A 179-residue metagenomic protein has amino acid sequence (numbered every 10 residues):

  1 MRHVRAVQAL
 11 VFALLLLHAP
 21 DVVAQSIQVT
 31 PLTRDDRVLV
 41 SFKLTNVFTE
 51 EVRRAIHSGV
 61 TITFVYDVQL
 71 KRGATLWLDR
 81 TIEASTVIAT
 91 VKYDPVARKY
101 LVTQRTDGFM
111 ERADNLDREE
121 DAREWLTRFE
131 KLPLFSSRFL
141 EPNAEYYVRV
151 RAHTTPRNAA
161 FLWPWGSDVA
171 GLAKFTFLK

Functional and structural regions predicted by a protein language model:
M1-L10: Bacterial N-terminal signal peptides that target proteins for export
A19-P20: N-terminal signal peptide c-region/cleavage motif recognized by signal peptidases
R34-N46, G59-T61: Contiguous beta-strand segments within globular domains
K43-F48, D67-K71, R151-P156: Generic short beta-strand segments
L44-H57, R72-W77: Short amphipathic, basic-aromatic surface patches that mediate peripheral association with negatively charged
A55-V65, T81-V87: Short coil-to-beta strand junction motifs in C2/discoidin
I88-K179: Mature, soluble, non-transmembrane domains
